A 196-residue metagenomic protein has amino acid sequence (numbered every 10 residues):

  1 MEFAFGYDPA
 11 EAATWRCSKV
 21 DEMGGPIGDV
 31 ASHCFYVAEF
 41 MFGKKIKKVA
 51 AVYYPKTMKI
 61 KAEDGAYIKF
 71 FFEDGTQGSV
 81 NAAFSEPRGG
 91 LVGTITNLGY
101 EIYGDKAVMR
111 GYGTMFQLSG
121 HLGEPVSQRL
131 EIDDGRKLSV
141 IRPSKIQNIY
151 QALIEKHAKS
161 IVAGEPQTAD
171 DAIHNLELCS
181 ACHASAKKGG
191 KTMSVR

Functional and structural regions predicted by a protein language model:
M1-I60, G189: Predominantly a Rossmann-like dinucleotide-binding segment in NAD(P)-dependent oxidoreductases
F3, W15-V20, S32, V92 (+5 more regions): Bulky hydrophobic/aromatic packing residues
A4-G6, S18, A83, D105 (+1 more regions): Generic beta-structure capping elements
P9, V126-R196: C-terminal helical cap and adjacent loop that interface with cofactors, partners, or active-site loops
K19-V20, F70, K159, A184: Short, flexible coil/turn micro-motifs enriched in small/turn-prone residues
D29, Y36-S119, I154-E165, S194-V195: Contiguous beta-strand/loop segments that form the cofactor/metal-binding neighborhood of enzyme cores
N97-G99, Y103-Q147: Glycine-enriched catalytic-core subsegment of oxygenase/oxidase enzymes
